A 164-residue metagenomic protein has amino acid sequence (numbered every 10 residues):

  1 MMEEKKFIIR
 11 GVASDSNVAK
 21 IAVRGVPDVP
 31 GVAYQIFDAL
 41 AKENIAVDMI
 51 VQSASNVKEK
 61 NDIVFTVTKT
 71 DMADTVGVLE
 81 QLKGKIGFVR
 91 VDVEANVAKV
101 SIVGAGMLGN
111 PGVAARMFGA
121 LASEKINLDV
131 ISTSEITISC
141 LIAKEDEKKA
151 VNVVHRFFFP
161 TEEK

Functional and structural regions predicted by a protein language model:
M1-K164: A conserved regulatory-domain signal marking ACT and ACT-like small-molecule sensing domains and adjacent regulatory
